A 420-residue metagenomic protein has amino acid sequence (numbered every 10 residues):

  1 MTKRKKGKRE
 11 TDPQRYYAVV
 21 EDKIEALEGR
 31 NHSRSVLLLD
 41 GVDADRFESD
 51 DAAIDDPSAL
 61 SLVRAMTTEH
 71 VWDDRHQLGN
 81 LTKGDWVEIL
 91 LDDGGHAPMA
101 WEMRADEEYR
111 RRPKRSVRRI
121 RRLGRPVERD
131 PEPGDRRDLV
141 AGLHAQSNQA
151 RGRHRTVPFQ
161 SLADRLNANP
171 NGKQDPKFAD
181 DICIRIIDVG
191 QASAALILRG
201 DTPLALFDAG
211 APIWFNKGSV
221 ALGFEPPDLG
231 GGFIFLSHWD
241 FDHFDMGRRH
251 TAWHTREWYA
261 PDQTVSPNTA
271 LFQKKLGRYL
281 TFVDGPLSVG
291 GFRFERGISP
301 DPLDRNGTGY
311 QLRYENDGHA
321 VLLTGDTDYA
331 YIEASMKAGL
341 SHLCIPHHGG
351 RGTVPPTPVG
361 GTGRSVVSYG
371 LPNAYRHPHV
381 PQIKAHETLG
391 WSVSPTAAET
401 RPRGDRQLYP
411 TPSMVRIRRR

Functional and structural regions predicted by a protein language model:
T2-T67, W72-G231, G277-G352, R403-R420: Core dinuclear metal-dependent hydrolase active-site scaffold
S219-L222, R248-H250, P267-T281, H377-L389: Short, aromatic/basic amphipathic alpha-helical patches
P226-L229, R249-H254, M336-G339, P356-G363 (+1 more regions): Short, conserved loop/helix-junction motifs that constitute active-site signature segments in enzyme catalytic cores
L229-W253, P346-T357: Di-metal (Zn2+ and/or Mg2+/Mn2+) metal-binding site signature of metallo-dependent hydrolases with the MBL/beta-CASP
G232-F235, H254-V265, R364-L371: Short internal beta-strands
D242-M246, P267-T269, I332-E333, G352-P355 (+1 more regions): Extracytoplasmic/secreted cell-surface and envelope-processing proteins
F294-P300, T357-V359, N373-R420: C-terminal regions of proteins
G325-Y329, L340-H379: Catalytic cores of nucleophile-dependent amide-cleaving enzymes
